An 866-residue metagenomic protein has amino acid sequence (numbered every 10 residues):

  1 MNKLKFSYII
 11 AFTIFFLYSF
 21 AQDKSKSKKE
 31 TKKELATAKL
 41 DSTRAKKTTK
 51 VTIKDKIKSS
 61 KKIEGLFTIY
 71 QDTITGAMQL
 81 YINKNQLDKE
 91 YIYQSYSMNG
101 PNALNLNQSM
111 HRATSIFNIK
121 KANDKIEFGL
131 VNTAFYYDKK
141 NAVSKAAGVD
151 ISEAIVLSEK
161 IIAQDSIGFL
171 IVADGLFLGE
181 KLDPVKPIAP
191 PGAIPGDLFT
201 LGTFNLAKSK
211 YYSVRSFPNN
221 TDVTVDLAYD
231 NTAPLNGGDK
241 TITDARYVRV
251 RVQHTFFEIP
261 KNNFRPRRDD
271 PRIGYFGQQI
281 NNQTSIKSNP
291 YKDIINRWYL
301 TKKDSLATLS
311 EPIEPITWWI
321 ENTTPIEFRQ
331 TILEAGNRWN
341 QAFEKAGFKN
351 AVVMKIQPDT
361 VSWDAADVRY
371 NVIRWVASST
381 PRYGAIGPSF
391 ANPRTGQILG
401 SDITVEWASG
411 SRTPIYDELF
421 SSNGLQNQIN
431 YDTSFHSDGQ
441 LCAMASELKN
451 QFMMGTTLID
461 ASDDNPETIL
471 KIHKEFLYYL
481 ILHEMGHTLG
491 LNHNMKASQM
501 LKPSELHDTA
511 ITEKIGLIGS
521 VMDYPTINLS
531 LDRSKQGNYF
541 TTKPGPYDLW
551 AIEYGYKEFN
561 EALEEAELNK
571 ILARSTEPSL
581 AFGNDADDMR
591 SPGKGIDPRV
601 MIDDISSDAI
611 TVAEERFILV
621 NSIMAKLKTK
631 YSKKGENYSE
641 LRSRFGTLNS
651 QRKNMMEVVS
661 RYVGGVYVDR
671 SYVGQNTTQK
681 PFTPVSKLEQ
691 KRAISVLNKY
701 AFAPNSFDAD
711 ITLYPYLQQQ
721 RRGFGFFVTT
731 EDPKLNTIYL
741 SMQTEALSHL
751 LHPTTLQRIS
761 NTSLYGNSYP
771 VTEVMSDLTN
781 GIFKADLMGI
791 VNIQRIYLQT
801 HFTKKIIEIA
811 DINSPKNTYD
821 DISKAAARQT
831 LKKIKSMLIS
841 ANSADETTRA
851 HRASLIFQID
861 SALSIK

Functional and structural regions predicted by a protein language model:
M1-K26: Bacterial Sec-dependent N-terminal signal peptides
K26-T324, A342, A346, Q357-T468 (+1 more regions): Auxiliary tRNA-acceptor-end handling modules of aminoacyl-tRNA synthetases
I316-M354, H483, H487: Secondary-structure-rich domain cores
T324-F328, S462-I481: Short pre-active-site segment immediately N-terminal to the catalytic Zn-binding motif
Q330-N337, Q341, K471, E475 (+3 more regions): Solvent-exposed, polar/charged alpha-helical surfaces in well-ordered, non-transmembrane soluble domains, broadly
N337-F348, S378, G486-H487, L491 (+3 more regions): Sec-exported extracytoplasmic/periplasmic mature domains
I356-V376, R382, E475-L531: The catalytic-center signature of Zn2+-dependent metalloproteases
T468, I472, S498-K866: Conserved catalytic/binding loops enriched for acidic/polar residues
